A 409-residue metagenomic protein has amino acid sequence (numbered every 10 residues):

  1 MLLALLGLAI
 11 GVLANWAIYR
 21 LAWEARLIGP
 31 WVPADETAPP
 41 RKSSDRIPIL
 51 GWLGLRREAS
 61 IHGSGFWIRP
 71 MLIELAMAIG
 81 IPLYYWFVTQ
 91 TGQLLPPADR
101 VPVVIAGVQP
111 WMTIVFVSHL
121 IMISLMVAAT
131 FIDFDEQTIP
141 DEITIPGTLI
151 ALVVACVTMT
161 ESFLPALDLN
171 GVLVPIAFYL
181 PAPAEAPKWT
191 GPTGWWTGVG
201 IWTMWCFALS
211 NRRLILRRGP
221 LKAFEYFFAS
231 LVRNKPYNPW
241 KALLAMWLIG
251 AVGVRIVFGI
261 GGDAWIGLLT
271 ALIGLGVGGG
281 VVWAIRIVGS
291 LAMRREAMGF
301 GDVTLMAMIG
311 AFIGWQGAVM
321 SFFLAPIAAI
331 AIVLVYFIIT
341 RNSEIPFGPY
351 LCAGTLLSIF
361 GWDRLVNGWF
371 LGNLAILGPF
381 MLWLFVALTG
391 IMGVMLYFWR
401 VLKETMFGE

Functional and structural regions predicted by a protein language model:
M1-E409: A membrane-topology feature that recognizes alpha-helical transmembrane segments and their immediate juxtamembrane
